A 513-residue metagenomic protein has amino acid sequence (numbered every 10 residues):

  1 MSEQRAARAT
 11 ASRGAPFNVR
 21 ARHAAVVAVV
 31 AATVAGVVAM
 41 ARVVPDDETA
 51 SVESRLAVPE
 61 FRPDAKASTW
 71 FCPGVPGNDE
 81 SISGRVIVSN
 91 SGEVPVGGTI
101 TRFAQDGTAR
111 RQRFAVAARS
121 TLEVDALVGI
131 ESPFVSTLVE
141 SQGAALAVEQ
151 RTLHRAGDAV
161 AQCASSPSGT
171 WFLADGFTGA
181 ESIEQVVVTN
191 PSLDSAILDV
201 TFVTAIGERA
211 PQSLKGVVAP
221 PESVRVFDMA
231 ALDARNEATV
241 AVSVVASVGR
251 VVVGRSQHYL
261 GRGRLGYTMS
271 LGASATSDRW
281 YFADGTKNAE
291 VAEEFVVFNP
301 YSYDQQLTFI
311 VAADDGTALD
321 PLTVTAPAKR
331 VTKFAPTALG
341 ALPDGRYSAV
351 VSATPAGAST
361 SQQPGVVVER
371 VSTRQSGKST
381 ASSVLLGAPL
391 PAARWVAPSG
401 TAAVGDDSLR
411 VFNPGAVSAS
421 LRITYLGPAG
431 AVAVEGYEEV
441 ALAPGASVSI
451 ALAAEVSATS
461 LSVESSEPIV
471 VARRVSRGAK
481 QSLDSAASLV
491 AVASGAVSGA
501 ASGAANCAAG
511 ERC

Functional and structural regions predicted by a protein language model:
M1-A21: Terminal targeting segments of Actinobacterial cell-envelope proteins
R22-R85, L146-P191, R250-P300, A358-A416 (+2 more regions): Conserved functional hotspot residues at active sites or interaction interfaces
V52, F103-S136, E208-E237, G316-S348 (+1 more regions): Intrinsically disordered, low-complexity Pro/Gly/Ser/Thr-rich segments with frequent PxxP/GP/PP motifs and embedded
G74-S83, I87-P95, F103-Q105, A117 (+11 more regions): Short, low-complexity cationic-aromatic patches
R85, S89-T108, E140-Q142, Q185-A210 (+4 more regions): Short acidic, flexible loop segments centered on an aromatic residue
I100-R102, A118-T121, F134-L232, T239 (+3 more regions): Long, acidic/polar, low-complexity amphipathic helices and coiled-coil-like
F134-G143, A238-V248, D344-P355, V368 (+2 more regions): Short, aromatic- and glycine-rich surface loops/edge beta-strands on solvent-exposed regions
V226-S243, L260-R262, Y267-A275, D284-N299 (+2 more regions): Extended non-catalytic domains of envelope/secretory-pathway proteins
